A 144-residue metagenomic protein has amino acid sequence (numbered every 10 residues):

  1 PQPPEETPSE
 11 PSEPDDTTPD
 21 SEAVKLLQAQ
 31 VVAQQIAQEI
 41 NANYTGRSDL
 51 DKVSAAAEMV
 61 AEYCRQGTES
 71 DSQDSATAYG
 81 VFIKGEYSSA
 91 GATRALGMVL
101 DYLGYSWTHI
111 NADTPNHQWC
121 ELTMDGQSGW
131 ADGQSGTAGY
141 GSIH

Functional and structural regions predicted by a protein language model:
P1-E22: Ser/Thr/Gly/Pro-rich low-complexity, disordered linker/stalk segments of secreted and cell-surface proteins
T17-T18, D71-Q73, Q134: Intrinsic disorder/low-complexity detector
D20, D74-Y79, Q118, G126-G129: Generic structural motif recognizing short loop/turn segments at the entrances and edges of beta-strands
E22-V81: Secondary-structure boundary elements
K52-A56, K84-L100: Active-site nucleophilic cysteine motif
G67-S88, W107-N116: Catalytic cysteine-centered active-site loop
G91-H144: Hydrophobic/aromatic-rich core segments of domains that either
